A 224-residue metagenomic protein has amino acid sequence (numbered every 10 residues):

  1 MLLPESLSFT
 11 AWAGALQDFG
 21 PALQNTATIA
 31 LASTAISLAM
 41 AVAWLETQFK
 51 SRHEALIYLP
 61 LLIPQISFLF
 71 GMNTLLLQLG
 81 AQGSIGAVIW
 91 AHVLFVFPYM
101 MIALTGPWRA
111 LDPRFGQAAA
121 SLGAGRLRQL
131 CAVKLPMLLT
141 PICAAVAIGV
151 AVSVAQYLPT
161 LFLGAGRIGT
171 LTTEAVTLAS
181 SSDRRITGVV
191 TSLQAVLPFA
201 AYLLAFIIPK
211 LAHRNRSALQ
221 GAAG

Functional and structural regions predicted by a protein language model:
M1, A13-R109, M137, P141 (+5 more regions): Membrane-water interface segments at the C-terminal ends of transmembrane alpha-helices in multi-pass inner-membrane
M1-F9, L163-T172: Peri-membrane helix termini and adjoining interfacial loops of integral membrane proteins
E5-S8, P107-Q117, R126, L139 (+2 more regions): Transmembrane helix boundary and interhelical loop/hinge segments in multi-pass membrane proteins
L111-R114, F206-L219: Membrane-interface capping segments at transmembrane-helix boundaries
Q117-A119, R184-V189: Loop-to-transmembrane helix entry/capping segments in MFS-fold secondary transporters and related SLC/MFSD carriers
A120, T177: Alpha-helical residues within the helix-turn-helix
L122-A124, P136: Glycine/proline-centered hinge or cleavage motifs at structural transition points of membrane proteins
